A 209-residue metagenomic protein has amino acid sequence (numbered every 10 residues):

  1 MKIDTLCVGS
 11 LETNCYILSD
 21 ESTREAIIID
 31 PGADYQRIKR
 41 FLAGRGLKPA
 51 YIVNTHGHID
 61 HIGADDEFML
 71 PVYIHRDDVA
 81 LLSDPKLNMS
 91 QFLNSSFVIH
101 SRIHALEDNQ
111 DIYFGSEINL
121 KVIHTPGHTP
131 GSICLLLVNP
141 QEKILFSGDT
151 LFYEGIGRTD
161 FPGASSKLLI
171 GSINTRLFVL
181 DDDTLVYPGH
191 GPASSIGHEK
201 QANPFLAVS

Functional and structural regions predicted by a protein language model:
M1-R45, C134-G148: Conserved beta-strand hairpin/beta-sheet module of binuclear metal-dependent hydrolase folds, prominently
L6, L106, T125: Hydrophobic residues at beta-strand termini and immediately following loops that shape nucleotide-binding pockets
L11-E12, L106, T129-G131: Short acidic/glycine-enriched loop/turn segments that link adjacent beta-strands
L18, T55, T125: Conserved S/T- and glycine-rich ATP-binding loop of Class I adenylate-forming
I29, I74-R76, F146-S147, P188: Hydrophobic residues in well-ordered beta-strands that form the structural core
A33-G115, K143, A202-F205: Active-site HxH/HxHxD metal-binding segment of metal-dependent hydrolases
L47, I118-S209: Metallo-beta-lactamase
